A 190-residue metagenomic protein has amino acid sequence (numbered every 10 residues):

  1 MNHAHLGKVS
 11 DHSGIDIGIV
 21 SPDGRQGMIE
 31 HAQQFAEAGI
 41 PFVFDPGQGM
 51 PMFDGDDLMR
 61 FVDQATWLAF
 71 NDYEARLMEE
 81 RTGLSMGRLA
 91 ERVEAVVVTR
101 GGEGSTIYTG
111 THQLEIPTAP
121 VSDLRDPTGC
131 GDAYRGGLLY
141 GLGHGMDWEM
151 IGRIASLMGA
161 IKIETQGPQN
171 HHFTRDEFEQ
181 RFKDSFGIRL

Functional and structural regions predicted by a protein language model:
M1-L114, E177, K183-L190: Ribokinase/PfkB-type carbohydrate-kinase core domain
G83-L190: Conserved phosphate-binding/catalytic region of the ribokinase-like
